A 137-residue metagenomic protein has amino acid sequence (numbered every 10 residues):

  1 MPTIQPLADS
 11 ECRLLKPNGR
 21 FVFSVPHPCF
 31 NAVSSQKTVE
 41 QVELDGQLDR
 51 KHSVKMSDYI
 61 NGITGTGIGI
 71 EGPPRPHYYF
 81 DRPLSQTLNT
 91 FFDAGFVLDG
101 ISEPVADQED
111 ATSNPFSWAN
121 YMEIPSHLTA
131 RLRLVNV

Functional and structural regions predicted by a protein language model:
P2: Acidic/aromatic-lined carbohydrate-recognition and catalytic surfaces of CAZymes acting on diverse glycans
Q5-R20: A short glycine-rich, Lys/Arg-flanked "PGG" loop and its adjoining helix->strand segment in the class I
P6-L7, Q36-V39, P115-F116: Short, glycine/charged-enriched secondary-structure capping and boundary segments
N18-G19, A32-S34, L132: Generic low-complexity, intrinsically disordered sequence content enriched in small uncharged/hydrophobic residues
F21-V22, L98: A short hydrophobic/small-residue beta-strand
F23-N89: SAM-dependent methyltransferase
P83-V137: C-terminal lobe and adjacent flexible extensions of AdoMet/dcAdoMet transferase-like proteins
